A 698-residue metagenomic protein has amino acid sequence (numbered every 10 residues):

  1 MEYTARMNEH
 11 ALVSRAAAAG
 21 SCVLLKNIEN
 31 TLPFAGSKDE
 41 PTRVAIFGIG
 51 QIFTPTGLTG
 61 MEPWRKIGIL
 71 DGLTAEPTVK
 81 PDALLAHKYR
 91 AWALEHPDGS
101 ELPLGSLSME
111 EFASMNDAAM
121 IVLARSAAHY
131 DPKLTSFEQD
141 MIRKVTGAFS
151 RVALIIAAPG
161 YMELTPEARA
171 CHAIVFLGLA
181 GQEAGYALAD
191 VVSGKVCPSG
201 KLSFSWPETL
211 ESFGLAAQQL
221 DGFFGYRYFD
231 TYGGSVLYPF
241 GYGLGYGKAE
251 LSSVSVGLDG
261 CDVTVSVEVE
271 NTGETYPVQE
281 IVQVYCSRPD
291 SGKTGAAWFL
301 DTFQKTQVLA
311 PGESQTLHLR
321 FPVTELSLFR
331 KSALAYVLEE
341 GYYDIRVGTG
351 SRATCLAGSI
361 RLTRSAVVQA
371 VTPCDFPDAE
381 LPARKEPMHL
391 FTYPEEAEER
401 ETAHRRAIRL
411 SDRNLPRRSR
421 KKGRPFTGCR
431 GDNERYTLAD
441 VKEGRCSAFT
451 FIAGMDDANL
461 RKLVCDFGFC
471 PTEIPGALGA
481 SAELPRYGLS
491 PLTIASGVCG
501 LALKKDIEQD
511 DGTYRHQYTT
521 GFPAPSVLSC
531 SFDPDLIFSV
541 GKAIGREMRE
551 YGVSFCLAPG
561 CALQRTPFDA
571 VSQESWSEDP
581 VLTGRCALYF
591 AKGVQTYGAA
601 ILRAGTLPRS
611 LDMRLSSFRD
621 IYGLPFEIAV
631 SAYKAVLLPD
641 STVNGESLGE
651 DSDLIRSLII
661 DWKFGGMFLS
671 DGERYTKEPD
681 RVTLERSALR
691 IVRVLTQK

Functional and structural regions predicted by a protein language model:
M1-F329, V337-A353, V368-K698: Glycoside hydrolase catalytic-domain context in secreted enzymes
L334: Extracellular/periplasmic metallocenter environments
L356-I360: Edge beta-strands of extracellular beta-sandwich domains
L362-R364: Interdomain boundary/hinge segments at the C-termini of tandem beta-sandwich modules
